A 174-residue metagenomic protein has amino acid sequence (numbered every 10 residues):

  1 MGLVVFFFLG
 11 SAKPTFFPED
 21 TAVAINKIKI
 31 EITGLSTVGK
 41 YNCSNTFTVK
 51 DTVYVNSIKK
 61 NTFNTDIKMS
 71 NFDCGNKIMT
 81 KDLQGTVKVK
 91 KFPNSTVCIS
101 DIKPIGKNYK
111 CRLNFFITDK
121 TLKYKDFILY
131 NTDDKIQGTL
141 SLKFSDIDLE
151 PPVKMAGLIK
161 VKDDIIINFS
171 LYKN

Functional and structural regions predicted by a protein language model:
G2-G10: Bacterial N-terminal signal peptides
A12-N174: Low-complexity, acidic/polar, glycine-enriched regions of mature
